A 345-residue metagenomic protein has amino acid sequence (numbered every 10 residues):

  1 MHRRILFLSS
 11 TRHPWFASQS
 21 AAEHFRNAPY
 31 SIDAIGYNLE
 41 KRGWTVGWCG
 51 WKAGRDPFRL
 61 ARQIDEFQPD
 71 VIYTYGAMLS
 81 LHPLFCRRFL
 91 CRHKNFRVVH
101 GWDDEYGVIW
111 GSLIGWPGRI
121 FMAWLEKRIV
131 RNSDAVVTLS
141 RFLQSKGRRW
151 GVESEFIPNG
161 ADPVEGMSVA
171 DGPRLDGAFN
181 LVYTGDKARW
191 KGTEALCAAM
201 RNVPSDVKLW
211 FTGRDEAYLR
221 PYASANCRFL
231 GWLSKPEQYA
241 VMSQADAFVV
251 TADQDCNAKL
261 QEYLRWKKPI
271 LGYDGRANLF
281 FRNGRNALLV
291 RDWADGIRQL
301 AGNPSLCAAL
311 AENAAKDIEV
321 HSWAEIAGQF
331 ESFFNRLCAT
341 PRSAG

Functional and structural regions predicted by a protein language model:
L6-L8, P173-K191, C197-R201, W210: Conserved donor-binding/catalytic core segment of Leloir-type glycosyltransferases
R26-Y30, A34, S305-A339: A charged, aromatic-enriched C-terminal amphipathic alpha-helix characteristic of glycosyltransferases across folds
F58-A61, W102-Y106, W116-V136: Membrane-proximal helix-turn-helix segments that form the acceptor-binding/catalytic region of lipid-linked
D134, S243-D255, K268: Acidic donor-binding loop of glycosyltransferase active sites
F142, G160: Carbohydrate-associated surface elements
Y218-Y239: Nucleotide-activated donor-binding/catalytic signature segment of Leloir-type glycosyltransferases, i.e., the conserved
W232, N283-D292, Q299-S305: Conserved acidic donor-binding segment of nucleotide-sugar-dependent glycosyltransferases
E262, P269-G272: Short hydrophobic beta-strand element within catalytic cores of glycosyltransferases and related nucleotide-activated
